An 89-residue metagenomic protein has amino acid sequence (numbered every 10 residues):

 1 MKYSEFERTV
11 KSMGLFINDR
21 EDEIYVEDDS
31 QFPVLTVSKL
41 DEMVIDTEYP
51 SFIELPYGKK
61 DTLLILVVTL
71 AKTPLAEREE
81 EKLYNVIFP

Functional and structural regions predicted by a protein language model:
M1-P89: Structural boundary micro-motifs
